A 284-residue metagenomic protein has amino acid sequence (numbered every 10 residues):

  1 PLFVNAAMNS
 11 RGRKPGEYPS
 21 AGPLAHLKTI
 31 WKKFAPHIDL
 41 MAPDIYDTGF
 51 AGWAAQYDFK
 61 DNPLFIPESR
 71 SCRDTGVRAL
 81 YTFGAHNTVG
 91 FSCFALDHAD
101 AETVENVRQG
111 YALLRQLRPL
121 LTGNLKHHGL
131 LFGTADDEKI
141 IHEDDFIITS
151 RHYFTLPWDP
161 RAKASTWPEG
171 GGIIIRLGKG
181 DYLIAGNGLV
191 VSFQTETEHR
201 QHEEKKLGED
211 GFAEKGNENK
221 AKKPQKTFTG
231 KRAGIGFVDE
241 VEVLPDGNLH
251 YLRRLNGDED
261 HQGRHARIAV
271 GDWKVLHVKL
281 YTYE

Functional and structural regions predicted by a protein language model:
P1-H26, A42-P43, N62-S71: Aromatic-lined carbohydrate-recognition surfaces of secreted/lumenal glycan-active proteins
F3-M8, T29-K33, Y57-D58, I148-T149: Generic detector of short, locally flexible boundary/turn motifs and exposed helical patches
N5, H37, N62, N87 (+6 more regions): Detector for Asparagine
Y18, M41, Y46, Y57 (+6 more regions): Sequence-level detector for tyrosine residue identity
L27-K126: Catalytic-core region of carbohydrate-active enzymes that cleave or remodel glycosidic bonds
L80-R200, D210-G211, G230: Aromatic- and carboxylate-lined catalytic core of secreted/periplasmic carbohydrate-active enzymes
R161, S165, L183-E284: C-terminal beta-sandwich/jelly-roll accessory domains of carbohydrate-active enzymes
